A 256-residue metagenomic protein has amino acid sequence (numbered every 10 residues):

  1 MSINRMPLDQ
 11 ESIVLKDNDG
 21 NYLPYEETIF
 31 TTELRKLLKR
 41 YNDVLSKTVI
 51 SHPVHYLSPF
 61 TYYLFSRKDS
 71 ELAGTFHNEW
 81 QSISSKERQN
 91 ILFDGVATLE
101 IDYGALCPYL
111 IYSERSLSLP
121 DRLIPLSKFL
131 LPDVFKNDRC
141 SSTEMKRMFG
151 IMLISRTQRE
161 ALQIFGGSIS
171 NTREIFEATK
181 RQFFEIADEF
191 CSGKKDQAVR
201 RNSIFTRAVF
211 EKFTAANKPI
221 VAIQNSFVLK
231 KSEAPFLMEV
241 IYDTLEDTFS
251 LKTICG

Functional and structural regions predicted by a protein language model:
M1-Q89, D94-V96, L251-G256: Non-catalytic nucleic-acid-binding interfaces of large nucleic-acid enzymes and RNP effectors
W80-G193: Helical catalytic core of nucleic-acid polymerases
D102-Y103, P219-K231: Catalytic palm active-site di-aspartate
C107-E114, K231-P235, V240: A short acidic (Asp/Glu
E160-A161, K218-A222, L237-E239: Extended hydrophobic-aromatic, low-complexity segments
E189-R207: Adenine-nucleotide phosphate-binding core of ATP-dependent small-molecule kinases
I204-I223: Active-site palm subdomain of RNA-directed nucleic acid polymerases
A234-G256: Polymerase palm active-site segment centered on the conserved acidic dipeptide of motif C
